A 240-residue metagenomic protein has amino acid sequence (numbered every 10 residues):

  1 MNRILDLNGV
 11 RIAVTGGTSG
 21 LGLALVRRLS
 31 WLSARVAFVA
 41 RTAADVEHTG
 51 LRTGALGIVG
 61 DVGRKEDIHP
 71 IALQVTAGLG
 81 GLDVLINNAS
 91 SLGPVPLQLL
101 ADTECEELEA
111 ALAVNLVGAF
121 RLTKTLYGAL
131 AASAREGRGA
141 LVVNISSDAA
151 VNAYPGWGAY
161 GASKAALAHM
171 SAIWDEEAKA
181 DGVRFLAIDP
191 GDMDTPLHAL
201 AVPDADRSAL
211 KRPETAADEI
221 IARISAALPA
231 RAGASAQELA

Functional and structural regions predicted by a protein language model:
T18-S19: Conserved glycine-rich cofactor-binding loop
L32-H48: Conserved glycine-rich Rossmann-like NAD(P)H-binding loop of the short-chain dehydrogenase/reductase
N88-P96: Conserved NAD(P)H cofactor-binding loop of Rossmann-fold oxidoreductase domains
P96-L100, E104-E109: Substrate-binding pocket helix/loop in short-chain dehydrogenase/reductase
T123, S163: Active-site helix of classical SDR
S147: Residue(s) in the substrate-gating loop at a strand-loop-helix junction that position the organic substrate next
D181-V183, A187-P190, T195, P203-A240: C-terminal helical subdomain
